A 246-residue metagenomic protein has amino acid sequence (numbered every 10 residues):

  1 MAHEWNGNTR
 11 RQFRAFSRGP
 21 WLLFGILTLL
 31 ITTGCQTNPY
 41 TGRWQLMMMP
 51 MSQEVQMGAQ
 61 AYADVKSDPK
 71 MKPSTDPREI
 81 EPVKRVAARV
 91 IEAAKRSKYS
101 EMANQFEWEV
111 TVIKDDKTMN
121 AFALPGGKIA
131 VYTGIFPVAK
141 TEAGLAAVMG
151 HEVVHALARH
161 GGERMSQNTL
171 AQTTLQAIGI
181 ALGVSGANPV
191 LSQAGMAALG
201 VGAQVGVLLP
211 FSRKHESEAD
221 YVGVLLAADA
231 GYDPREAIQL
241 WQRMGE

Functional and structural regions predicted by a protein language model:
A2-W5, F13, G19-L23, L27-E246: A Zn2+-metalloprotease active-site environment signal
